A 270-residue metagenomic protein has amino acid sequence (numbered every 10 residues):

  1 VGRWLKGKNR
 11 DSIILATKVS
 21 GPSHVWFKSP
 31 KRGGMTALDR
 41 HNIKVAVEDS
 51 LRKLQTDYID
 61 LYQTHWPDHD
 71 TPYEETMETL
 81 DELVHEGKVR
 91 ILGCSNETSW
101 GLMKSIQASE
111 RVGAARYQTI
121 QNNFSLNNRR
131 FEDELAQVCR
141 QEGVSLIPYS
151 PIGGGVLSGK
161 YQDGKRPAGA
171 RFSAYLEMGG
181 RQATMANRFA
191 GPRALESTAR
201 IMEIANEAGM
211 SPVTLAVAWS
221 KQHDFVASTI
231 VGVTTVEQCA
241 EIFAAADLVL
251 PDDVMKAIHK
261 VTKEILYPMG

Functional and structural regions predicted by a protein language model:
V1-T17, H85: N-terminal binding-site loop/beta-alpha segment at the start of enzyme catalytic domains that lines or forms
G2, K6, K44, E48-L51 (+4 more regions): Solvent-exposed, non-membrane alpha-helical residues enriched in polar/charged side chains
R10, T56-D57, V89: Active-site acidic short loop of glycosyltransferases
A16-G34, Y58-Q63: N-terminal small/glycine-rich loop or linker at the start of catalytic domains across soluble metabolic enzymes
K28-K44, P67-T71: Active-site mouth loops of central-metabolism enzymes
T36-L54, L102-I106: Short, acidic/polar
L51-P72: Active-site groove signature of glycoside hydrolases
P67-M269: Beta/alpha (TIM)-barrel catalytic core signal, keyed to glycine-rich beta->alpha loops juxtaposed to Asp/Glu that bind
